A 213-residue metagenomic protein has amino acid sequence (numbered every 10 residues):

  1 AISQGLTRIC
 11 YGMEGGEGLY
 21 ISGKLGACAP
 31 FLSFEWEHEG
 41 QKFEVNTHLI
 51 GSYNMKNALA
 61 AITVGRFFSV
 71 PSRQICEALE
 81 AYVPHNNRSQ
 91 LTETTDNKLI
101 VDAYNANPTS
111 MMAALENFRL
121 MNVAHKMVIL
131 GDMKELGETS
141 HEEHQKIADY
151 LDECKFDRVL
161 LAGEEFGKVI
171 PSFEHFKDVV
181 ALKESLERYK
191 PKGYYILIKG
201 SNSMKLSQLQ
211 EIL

Functional and structural regions predicted by a protein language model:
I2-T7, P30, E39-G40, E44 (+2 more regions): ATP-dependent carboxylate-amine ligase
I9-G12: N-terminal beta-hairpin/loop module of FHA
E14, G26, A81-V83: A short beta-turn/loop motif at secondary-structure boundaries
E14-G15, L19, A106, S110: N-terminal glycine-rich phosphate/pyrophosphate-binding loops that anchor nucleotide-derived ligands and cofactors
G16-L25, L182-E187: Short, charged, surface-exposed secondary-structure boundary motifs
G26-S33: A short, compositionally biased
E35-E37: A generic structural motif
